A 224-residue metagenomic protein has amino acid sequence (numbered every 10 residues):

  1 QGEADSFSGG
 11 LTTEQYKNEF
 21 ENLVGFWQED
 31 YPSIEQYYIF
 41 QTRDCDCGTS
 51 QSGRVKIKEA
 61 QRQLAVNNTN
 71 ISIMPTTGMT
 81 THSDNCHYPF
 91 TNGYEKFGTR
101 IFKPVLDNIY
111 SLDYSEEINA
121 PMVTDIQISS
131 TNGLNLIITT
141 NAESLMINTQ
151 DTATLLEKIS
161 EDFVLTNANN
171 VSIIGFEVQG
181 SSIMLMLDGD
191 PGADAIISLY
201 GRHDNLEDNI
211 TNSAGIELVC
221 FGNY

Functional and structural regions predicted by a protein language model:
Q1-Y224: Cell-envelope and extracellular/periplasmic
